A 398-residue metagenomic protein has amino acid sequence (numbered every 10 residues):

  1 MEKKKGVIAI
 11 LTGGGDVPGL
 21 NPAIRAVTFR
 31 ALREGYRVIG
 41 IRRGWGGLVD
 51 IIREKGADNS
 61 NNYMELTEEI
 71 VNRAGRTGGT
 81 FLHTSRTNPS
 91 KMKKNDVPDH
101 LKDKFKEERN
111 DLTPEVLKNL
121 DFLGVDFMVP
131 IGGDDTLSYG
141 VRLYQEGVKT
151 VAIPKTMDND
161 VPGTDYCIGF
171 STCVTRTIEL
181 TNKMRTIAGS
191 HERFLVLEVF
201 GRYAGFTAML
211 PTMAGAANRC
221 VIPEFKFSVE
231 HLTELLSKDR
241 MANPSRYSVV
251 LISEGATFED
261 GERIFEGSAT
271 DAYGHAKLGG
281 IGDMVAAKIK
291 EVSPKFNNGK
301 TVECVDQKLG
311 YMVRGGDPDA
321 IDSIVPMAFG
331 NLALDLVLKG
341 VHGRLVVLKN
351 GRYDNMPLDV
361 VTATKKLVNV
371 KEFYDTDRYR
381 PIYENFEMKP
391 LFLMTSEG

Functional and structural regions predicted by a protein language model:
L11-N21, F200, D322: Short, glycine-rich nucleotide/cofactor-binding loops
L11-T12, I41-R42, A74, H83 (+7 more regions): Short beta-strand segments
V17-V27, L48-V49, S90, D111-P114 (+7 more regions): Short glycine/serine/threonine-rich phosphate/pyrophosphate-binding segments that cradle anionic phosphate groups
A31, Y36-F122: Glycine-rich nucleotide/cofactor/substrate-binding loop typically near the N-terminus or early in the first domain
G35, I41-R42, Y144-C167, V221-S228: Short, acidic/small-residue loops that bind anionic groups at enzyme active sites
R109-N110, N119, L123, F127-G132 (+3 more regions): Accessory alpha-helical/coil subdomains and C-terminal extensions that flank or cap enzyme catalytic cores
E266-G398: C-terminal non-catalytic interaction/assembly regions of soluble proteins
